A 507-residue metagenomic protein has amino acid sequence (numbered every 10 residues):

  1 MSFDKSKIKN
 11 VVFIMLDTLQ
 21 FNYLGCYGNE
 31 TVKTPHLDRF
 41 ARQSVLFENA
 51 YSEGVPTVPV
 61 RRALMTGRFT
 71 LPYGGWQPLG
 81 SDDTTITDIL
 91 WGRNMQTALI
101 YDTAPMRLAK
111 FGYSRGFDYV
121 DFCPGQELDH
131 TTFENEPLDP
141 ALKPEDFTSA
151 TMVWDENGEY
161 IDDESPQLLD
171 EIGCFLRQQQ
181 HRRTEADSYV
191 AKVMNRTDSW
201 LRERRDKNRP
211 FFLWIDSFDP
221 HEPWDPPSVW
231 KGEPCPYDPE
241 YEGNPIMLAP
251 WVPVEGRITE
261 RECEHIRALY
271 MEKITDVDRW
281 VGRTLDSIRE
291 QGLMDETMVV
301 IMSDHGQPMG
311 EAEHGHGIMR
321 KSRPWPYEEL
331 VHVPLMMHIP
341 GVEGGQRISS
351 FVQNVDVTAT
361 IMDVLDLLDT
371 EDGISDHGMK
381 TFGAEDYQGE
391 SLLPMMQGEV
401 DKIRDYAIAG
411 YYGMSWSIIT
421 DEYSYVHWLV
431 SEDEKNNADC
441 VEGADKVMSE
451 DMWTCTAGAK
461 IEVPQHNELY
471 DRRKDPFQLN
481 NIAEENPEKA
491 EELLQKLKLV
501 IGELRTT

Functional and structural regions predicted by a protein language model:
M1-T507: Catalytic domains that recognize anionic headgroups
